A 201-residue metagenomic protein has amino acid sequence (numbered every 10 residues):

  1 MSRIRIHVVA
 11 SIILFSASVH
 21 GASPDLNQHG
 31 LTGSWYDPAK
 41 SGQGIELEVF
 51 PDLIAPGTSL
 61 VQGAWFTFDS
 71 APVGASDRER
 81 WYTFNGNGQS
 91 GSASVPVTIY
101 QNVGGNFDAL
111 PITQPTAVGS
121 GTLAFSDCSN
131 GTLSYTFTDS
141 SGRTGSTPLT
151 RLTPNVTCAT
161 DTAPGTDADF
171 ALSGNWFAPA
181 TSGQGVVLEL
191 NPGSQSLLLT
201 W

Functional and structural regions predicted by a protein language model:
M1-V8: Bacterial N-terminal signal peptides that target proteins for export
S16-S18: N-terminal signal peptide c-region/cleavage motif recognized by signal peptidases
G21-W201: Mature soluble binding/inhibitory domains
